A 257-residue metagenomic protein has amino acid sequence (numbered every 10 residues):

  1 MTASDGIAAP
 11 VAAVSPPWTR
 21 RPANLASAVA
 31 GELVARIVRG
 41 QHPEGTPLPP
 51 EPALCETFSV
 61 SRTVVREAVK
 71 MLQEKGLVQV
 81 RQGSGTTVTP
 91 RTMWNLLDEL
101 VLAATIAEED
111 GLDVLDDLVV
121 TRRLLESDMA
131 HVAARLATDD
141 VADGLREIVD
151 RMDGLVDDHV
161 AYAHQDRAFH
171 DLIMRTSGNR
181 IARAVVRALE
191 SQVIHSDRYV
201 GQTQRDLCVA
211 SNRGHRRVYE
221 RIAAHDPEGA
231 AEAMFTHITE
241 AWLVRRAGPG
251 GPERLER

Functional and structural regions predicted by a protein language model:
M1-L124, H131, G251-L255: Short linear motifs at protein or domain termini
A3-A12, R21, V149, D153 (+2 more regions): C-terminal all-alpha effector/ligand-binding and dimerization domain of prokaryotic HTH-type transcriptional repressors
D5, M93-L172, A210-E232: All-alpha effector-binding/dimerization core of bacterial HTH-type transcriptional repressors
A28, E32, L124, G144-E147 (+2 more regions): Generic alpha-helical secondary structure signal
R36, M71, V132, L172 (+2 more regions): Short alpha-helical functional segments enriched in proximate histidine and acidic residues
T176-S177: Transmembrane helix irregularities
R180-I181: N-terminal DNA-binding recognition helix of tyrosine site-specific recombinases/integrases
